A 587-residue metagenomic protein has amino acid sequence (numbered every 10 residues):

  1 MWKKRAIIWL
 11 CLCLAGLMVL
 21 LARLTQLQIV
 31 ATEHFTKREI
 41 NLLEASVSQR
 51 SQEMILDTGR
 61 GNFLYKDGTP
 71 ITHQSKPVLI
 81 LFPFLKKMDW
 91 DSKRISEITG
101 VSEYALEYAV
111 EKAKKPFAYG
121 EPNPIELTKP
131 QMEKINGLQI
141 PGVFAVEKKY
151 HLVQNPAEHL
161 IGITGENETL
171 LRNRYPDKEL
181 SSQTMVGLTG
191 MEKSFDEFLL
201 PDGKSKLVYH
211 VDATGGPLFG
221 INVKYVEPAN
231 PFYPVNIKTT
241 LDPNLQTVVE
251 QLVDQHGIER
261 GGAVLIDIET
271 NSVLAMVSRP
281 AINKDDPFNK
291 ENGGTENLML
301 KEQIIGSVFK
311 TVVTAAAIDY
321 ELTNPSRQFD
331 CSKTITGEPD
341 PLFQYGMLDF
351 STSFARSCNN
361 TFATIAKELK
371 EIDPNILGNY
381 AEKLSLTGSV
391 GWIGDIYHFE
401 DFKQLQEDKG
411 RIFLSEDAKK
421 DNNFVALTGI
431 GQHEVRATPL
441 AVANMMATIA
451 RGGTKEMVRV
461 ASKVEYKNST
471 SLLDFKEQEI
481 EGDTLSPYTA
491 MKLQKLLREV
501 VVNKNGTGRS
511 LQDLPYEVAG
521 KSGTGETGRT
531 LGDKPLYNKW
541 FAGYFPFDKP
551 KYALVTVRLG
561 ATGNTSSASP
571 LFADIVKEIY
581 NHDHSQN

Functional and structural regions predicted by a protein language model:
M1-D285, G378-K383, L559-N587: Periplasmic/cell-envelope proteins involved in peptidoglycan metabolism and beta-lactam response
N41, Q49, E296-N297, N359: Asparagine-centered polar/low-complexity signal
G59, K224, D267-E296, I305-G306 (+3 more regions): Beta-lactam-recognizing serine transpeptidase/beta-lactamase-like catalytic domain environment
E302: Extracytoplasmic Gram-positive cell-surface binding/anchoring modules and repeats
